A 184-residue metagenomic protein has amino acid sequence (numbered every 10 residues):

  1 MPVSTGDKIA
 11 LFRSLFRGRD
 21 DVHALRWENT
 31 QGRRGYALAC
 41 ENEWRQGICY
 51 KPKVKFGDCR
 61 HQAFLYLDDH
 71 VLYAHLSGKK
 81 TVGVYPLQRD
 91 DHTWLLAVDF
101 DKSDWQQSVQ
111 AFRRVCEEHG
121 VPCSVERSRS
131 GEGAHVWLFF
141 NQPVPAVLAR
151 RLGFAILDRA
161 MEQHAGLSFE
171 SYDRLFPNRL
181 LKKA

Functional and structural regions predicted by a protein language model:
P2-E132, F139-A155, E162-Q163: Signature for HUH/AEP ssDNA processing cores
L157-A184: Flexible helix-coil linker/hinge segments at domain or subdomain boundaries
